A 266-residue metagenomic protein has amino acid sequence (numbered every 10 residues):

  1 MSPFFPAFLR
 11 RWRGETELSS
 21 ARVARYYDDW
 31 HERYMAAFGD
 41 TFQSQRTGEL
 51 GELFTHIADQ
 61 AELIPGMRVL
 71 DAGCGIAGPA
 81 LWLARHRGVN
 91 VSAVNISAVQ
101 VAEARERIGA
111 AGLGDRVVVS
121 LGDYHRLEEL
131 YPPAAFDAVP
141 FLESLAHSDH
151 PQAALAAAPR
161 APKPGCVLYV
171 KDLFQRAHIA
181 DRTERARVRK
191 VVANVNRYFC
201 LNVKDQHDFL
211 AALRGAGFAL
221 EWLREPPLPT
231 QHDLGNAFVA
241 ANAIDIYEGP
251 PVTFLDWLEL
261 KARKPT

Functional and structural regions predicted by a protein language model:
M1-D29: N-terminal auxiliary segments of SAM/dcSAM-dependent transferases
T47-P65: Conserved alpha-helix/loop element of class I SAM-dependent methyltransferases that forms part of the SAM/SAH-binding
G66-G75: Conserved class I S-adenosyl-L-methionine
L70, P79-R126: Class I SAM-dependent methyltransferase SAM/SAH-binding core
E128-V139: A short acidic, Gly/Pro-enriched loop at the edge of an enzyme's catalytic core that lines a small-molecule cofactor
Q152-V167: A short glycine-rich, Lys/Arg-flanked "PGG" loop and its adjoining helix->strand segment in the class I
Y169-V192: Conserved class I S-adenosyl-L-methionine
V192-D208: Acceptor-substrate binding/catalytic loop of class I
